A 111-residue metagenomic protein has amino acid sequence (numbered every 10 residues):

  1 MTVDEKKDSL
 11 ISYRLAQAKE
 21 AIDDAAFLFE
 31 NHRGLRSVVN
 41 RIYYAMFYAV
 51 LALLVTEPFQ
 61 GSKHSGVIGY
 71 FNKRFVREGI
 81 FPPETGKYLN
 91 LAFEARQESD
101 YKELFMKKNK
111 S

Functional and structural regions predicted by a protein language model:
M1-S111: Terminal alpha-helical segments
